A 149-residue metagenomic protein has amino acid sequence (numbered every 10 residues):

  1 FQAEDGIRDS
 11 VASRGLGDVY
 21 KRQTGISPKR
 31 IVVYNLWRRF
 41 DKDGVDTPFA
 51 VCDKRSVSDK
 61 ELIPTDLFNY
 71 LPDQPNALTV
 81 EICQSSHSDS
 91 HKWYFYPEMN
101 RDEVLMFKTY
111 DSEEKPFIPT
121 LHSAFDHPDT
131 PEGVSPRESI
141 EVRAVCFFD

Functional and structural regions predicted by a protein language model:
F1-Y20: Single conserved hydrophobic/aromatic residue that forms the stacking wall/gate of nucleotide- or nucleobase-binding
I7, V51, H122: Short clusters of hydrophobic/aromatic residues that line enzyme substrate/ligand-binding pockets
T24-S27: Short, solvent-exposed beta-strand/turn "edge" segments of beta-rich domains on protein surfaces
K29, D43-V104, S112: Double-stranded beta-helix
V32-K42, M106: Short, conserved beta-strand element in jelly-roll/cupin
L78-D149: Catalytic core of Fe(II)/2-oxoglutarate
